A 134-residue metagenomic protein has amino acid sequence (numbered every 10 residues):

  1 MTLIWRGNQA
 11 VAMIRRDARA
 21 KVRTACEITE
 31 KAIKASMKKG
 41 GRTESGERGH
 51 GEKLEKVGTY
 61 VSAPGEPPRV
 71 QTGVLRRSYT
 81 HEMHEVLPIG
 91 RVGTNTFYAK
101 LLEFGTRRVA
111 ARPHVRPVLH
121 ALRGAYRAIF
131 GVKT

Functional and structural regions predicted by a protein language model:
M1-T134: Short, Lys/Arg-rich flexible segments
